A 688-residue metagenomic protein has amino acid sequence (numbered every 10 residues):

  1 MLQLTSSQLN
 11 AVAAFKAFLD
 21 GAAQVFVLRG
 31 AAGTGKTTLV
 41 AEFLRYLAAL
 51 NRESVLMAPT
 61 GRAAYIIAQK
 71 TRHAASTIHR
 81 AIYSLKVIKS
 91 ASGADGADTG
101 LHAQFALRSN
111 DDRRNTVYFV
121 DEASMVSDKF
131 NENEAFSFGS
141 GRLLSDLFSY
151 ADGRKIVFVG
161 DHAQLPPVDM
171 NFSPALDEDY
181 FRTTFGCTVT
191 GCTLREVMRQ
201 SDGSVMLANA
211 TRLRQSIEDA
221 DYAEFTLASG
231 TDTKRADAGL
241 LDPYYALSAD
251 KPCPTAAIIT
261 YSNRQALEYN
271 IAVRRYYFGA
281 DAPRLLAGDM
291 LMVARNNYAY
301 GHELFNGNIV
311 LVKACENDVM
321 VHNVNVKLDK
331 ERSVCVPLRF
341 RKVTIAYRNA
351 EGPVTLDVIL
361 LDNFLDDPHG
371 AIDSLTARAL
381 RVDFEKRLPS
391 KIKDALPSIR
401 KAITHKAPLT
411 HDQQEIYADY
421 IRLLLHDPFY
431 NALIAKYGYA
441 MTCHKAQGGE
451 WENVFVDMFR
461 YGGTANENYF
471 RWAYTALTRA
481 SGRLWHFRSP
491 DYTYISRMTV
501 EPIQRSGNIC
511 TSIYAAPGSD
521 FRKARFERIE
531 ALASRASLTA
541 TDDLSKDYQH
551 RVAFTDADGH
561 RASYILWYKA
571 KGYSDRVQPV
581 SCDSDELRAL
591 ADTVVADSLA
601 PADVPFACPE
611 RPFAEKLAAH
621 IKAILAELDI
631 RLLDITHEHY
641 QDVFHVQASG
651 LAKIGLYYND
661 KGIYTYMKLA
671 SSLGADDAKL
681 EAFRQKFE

Functional and structural regions predicted by a protein language model:
M1-A13: N-terminal pre-Walker A segment at the start of P-loop NTPase domains
T5, G61-R62, Y300, K436: Catalytic phosphate/metal-binding cores of nucleic-acid and nucleotide-processing enzymes, i.e., regions that mediate
Q8, T60, S262, G448: Short, conserved phosphate/pyrophosphate- and ester-handling motifs at nucleotide-, phospho-/glycolipid
A11-L19, A23-Q24, R142-S145, S149-R154 (+2 more regions): Conserved helicase motor core of P-loop NTPases
A13, A17-F18, Q24-D221: ASCE P-loop NTPase helicase motor core
D329-L338, V343-E527, A531-S534, F554-R561 (+9 more regions): C-terminal accessory regions
K330-E331, R528-L599, A619-F687: N-terminal accessory interaction module
